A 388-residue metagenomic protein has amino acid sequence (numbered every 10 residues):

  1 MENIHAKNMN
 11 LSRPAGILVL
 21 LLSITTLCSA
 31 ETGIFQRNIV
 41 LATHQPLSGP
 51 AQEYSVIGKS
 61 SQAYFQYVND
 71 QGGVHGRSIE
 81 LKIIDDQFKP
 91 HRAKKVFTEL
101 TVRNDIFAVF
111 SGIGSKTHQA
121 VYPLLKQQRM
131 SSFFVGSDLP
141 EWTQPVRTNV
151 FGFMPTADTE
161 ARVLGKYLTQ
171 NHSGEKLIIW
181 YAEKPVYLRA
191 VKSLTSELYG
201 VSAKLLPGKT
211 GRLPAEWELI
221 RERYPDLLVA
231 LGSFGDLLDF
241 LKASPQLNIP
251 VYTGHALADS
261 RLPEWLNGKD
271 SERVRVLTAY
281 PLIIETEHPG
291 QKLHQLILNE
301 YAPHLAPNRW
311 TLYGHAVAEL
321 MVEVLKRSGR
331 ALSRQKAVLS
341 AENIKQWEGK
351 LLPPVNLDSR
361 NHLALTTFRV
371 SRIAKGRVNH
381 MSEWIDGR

Functional and structural regions predicted by a protein language model:
M1-V40, R388: Short, low-complexity disordered leader/linker segments with a strong preference for bacterial N-terminal type II
A30-T43, G73-S78, T169-S173: Immediate post-signal peptide segment of exported/extracytoplasmic ligand-binding proteins
G33-Q62, I84-P90, I113, E183-Y187 (+2 more regions): Extracytoplasmic "Venus flytrap"
N38-V40, E53-K59, Q71-Q144, K209-P214 (+2 more regions): Beta-alpha junction/loop-to-helix N-cap segments that form part of ligand/metal-binding clefts
P46, Q66, E319-R327: Short glycine/serine- and small hydrophobic-enriched flexible loop segments
I106-K204, P250-R275: Extracytoplasmic ligand/sensor domains, especially the bilobed periplasmic-binding protein
Y199, L241-H315, E383-R388: Extracellular/periplasmic periplasmic-binding protein-like sensory domains
E300-L312, V322-V378: Segments of small-molecule ligand-sensing domains
